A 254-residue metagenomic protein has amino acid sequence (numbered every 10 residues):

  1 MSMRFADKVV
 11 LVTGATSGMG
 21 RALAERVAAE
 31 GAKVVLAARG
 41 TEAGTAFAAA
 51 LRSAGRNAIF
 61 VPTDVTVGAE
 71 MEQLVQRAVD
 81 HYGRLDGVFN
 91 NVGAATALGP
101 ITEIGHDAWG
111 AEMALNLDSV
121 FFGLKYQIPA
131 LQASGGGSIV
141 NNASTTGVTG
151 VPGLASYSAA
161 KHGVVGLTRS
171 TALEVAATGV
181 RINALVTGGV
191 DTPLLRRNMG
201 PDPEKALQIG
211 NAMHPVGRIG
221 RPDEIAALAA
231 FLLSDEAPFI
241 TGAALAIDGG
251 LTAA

Functional and structural regions predicted by a protein language model:
S2, A95-L98, T149, A230 (+1 more regions): Short C-terminal tail/terminal secondary-structure segment of NAD(P)H-dependent dehydrogenase/reductase domains
V9, T16-S17, G40: Conserved glycine-rich cofactor-binding loop
G99-I101, G105-A111, A206, G210: Substrate-binding pocket helix/loop in short-chain dehydrogenase/reductase
L124, A160, T168: Active-site helix of classical SDR
I128, A184, K205-E236, I240 (+1 more regions): C-terminal helical subdomain
P129, L173-A177, P238: Alpha-helical segment proximal to the catalytic Tyr-Lys
S144: Residue(s) in the substrate-gating loop at a strand-loop-helix junction that position the organic substrate next
